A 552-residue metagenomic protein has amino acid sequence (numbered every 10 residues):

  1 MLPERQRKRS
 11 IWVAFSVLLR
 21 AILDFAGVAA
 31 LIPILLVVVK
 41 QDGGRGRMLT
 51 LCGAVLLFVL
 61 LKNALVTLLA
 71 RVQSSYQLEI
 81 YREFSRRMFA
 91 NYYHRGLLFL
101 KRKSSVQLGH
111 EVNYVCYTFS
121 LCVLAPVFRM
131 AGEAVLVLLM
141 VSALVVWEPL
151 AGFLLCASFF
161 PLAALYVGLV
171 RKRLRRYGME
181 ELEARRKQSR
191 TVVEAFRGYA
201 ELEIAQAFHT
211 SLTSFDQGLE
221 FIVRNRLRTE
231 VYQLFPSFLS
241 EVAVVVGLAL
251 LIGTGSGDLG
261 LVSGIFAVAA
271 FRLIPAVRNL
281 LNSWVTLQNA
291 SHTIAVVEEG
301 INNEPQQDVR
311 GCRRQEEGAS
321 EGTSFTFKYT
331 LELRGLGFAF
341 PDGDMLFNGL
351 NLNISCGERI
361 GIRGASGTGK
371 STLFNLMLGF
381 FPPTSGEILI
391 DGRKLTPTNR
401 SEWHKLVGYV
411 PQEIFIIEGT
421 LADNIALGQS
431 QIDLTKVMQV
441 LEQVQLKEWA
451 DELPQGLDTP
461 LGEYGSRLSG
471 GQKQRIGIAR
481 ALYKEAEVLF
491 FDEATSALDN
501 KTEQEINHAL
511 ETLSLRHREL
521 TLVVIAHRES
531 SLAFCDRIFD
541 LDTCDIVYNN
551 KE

Functional and structural regions predicted by a protein language model:
V13-A64, V145-F153, A157, G260: Transmembrane helix-loop-helix hairpins at lipid-water interfaces of multipass membrane proteins, especially the type-1
F15-L19, F128-E180, L250-L261, V268: Transmembrane helices of ABC transporter permease
V55-V66, F159-L162, P236-L250, G260-N282: Hydrophobic alpha-helical segments in the permease module
Y93-L139, R197, F221: Juxtamembrane loop-to-helix connectors within ABC transporter transmembrane domains
A200-A207, V231-L234, L273-N302: Cytosolic ends of transmembrane helices, especially the final helix of ABC transmembrane type-1 domains
L378: Helix-to-loop junction immediately C-terminal to a conserved catalytic motif
L389, P397, A422-E463, N507-E511 (+1 more regions): ABC ATPase nucleotide-binding domain helical subdomain, centered on the C-loop/LSGGQ "ABC signature"
G408, E413, N424, V440 (+1 more regions): ABC-family ATPase nucleotide-binding domain "signature/switch" substructure
